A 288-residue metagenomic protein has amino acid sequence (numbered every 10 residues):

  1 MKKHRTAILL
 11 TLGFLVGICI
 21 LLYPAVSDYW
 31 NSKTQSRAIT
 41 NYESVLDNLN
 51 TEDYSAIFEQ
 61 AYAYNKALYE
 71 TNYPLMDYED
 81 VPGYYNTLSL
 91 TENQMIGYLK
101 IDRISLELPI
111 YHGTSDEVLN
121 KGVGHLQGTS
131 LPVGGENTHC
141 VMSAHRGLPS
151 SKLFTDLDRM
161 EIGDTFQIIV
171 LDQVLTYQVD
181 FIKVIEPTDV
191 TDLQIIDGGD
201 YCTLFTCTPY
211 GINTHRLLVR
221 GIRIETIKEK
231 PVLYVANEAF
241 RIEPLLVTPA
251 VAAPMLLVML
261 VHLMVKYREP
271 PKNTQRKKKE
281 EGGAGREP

Functional and structural regions predicted by a protein language model:
K3-P244, N273, K277: Solvent-exposed, non-transmembrane regions of membrane-associated and secreted proteins
L233-P288: C-terminal single-pass membrane-anchor helix
